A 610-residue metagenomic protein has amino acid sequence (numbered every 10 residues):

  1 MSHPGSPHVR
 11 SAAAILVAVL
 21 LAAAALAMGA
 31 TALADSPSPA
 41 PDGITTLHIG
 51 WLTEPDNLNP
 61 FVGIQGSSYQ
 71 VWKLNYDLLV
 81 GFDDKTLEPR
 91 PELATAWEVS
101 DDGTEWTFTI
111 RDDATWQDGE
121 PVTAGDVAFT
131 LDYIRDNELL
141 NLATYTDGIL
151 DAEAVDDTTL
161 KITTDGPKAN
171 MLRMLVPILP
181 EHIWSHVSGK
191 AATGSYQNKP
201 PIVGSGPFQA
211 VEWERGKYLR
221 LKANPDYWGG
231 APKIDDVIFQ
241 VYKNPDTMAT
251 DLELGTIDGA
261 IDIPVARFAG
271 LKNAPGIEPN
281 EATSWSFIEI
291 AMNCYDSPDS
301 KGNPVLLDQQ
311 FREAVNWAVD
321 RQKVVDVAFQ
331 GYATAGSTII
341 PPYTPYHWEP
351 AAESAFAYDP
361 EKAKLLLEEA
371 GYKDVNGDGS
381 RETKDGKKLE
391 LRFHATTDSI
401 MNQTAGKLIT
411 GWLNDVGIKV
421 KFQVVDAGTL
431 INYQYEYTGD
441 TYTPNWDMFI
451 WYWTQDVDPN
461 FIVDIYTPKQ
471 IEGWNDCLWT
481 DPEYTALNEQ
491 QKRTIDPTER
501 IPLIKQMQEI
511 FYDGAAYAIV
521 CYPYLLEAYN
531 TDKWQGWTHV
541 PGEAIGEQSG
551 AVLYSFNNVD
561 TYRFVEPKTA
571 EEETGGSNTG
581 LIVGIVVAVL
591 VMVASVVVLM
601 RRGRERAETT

Functional and structural regions predicted by a protein language model:
L21, E214, Y218, A223 (+6 more regions): Detector for C-terminal structural segments
H48, T123-T130, D157-T163, G206-P207 (+6 more regions): Alpha-helical secondary-structure segments
G50-D101, D132, P201-G204: N-terminal lobe/hinge region of extracytoplasmic solute-binding protein
L52-Q70, L93-A94, E120, L142 (+5 more regions): A structural "hinge/loop" feature
D83-E88, V176-P232, D236, D246 (+3 more regions): Gly/Pro-rich hinge or "lid" segments in bacterial periplasmic/extracellular proteins
T95-L140, K161, M248-D251, V305-L307: Aromatic- and charge-enriched surface segment that lines or borders ligand/interaction sites
T109, A143-S188: Surface-exposed binding/hinge segments that line and control ligand-binding clefts or catalytic entry sites
Y196, N224-G270, T410, K419-K421: Ligand-site clamp/hinge motif
